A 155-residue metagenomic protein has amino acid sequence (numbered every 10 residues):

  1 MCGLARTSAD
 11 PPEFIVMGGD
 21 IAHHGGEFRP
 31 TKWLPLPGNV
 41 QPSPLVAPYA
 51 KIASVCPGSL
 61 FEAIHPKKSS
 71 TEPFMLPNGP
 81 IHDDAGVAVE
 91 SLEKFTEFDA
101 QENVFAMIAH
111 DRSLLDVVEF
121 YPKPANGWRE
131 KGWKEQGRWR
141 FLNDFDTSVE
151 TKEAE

Functional and structural regions predicted by a protein language model:
M1-L4: Short beta-strand scaffold segments in enzyme catalytic cores
S8-E155: Cap/insert and terminal regions of metallo-dependent hydrolase folds
